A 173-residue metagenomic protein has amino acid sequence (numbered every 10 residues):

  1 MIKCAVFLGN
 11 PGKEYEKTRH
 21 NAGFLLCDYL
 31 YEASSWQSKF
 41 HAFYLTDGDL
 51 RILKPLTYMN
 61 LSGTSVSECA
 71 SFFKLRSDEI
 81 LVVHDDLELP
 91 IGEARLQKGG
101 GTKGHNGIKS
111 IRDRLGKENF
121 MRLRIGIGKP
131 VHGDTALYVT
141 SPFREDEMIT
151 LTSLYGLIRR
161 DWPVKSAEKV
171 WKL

Functional and structural regions predicted by a protein language model:
M1-G99, K109, D113, N119-L123 (+2 more regions): Nucleotide and nucleotide-moiety/phosphate-recognizing core
R95-G101, V139-F143: Short glycine-enriched, charge-decorated loop/helix-capping segments at active-site entrances that position
G104-G107: Hydrophobic alpha-helical segments within soluble ligand-binding/sensing domains
P142-F143, M148-T150: A short acidic/glycine-rich loop-to-helix N-cap element
